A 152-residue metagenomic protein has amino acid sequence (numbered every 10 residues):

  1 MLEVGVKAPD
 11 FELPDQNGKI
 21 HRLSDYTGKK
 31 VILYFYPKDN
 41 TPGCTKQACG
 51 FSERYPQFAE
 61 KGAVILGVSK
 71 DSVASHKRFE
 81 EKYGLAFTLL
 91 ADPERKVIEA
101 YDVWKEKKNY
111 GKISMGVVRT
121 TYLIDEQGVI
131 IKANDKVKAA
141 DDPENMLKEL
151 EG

Functional and structural regions predicted by a protein language model:
M1-G152: Chalcogenol-based redox active-site neighborhoods
